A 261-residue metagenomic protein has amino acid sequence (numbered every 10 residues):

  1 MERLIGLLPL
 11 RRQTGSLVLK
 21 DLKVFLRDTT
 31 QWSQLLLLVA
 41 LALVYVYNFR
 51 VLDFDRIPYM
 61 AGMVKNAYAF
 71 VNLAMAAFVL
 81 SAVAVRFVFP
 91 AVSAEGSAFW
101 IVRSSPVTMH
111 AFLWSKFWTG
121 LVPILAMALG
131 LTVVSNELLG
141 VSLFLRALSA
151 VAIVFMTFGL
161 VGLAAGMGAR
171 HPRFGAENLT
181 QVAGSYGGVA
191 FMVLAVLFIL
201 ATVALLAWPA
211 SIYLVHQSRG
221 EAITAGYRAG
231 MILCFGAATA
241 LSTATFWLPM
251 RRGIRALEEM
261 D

Functional and structural regions predicted by a protein language model:
M1-W100, T108-D261: Hydrophobic alpha-helical transmembrane segments of membrane proteins
